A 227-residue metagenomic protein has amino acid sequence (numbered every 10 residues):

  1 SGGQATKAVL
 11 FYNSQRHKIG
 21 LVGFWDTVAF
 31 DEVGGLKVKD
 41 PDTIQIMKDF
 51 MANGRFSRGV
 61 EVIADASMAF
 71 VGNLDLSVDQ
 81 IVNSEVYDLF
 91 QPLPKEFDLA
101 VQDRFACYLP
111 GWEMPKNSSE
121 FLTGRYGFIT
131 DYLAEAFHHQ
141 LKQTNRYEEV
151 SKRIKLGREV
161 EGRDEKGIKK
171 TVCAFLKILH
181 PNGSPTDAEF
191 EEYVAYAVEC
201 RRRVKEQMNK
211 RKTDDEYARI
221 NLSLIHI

Functional and structural regions predicted by a protein language model:
S1-L89, D103-R104: Conserved ASCE/P-loop NTPase catalytic core
A5-A8, A29, A52, A64-A69 (+7 more regions): A sequence-composition feature that detects small, non-aromatic residues
F50-R55, A136-L141, F175-L179, R201-V204: Hydrophobic, Leu/Ile/Phe/Ala-enriched alpha-helical segments that form helix-helix packing faces
E61-M68, N73-L176: Phosphate-sensing "switch" segment of ASCE/P-loop ATPases
F121, E148-R219: C-terminal helical "lid" subdomain and adjoining coupling/linker elements of P-loop NTPases
L222: Short, charged recognition helix plus adjacent turn of helix-turn-helix-like nucleic-acid-binding domains
I225-I227: Conserved small/polar residues in nucleotide/adenosyl-binding loops
